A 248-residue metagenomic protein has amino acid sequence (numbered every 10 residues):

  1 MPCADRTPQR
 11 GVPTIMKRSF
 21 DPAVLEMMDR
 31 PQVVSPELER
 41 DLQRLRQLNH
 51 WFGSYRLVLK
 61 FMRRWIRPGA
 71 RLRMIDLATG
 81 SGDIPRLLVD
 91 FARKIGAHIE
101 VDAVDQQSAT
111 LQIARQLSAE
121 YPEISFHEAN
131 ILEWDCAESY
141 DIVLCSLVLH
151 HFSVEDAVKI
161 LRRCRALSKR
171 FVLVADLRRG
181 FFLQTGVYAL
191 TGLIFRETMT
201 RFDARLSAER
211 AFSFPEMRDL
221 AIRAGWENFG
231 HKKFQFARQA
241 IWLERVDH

Functional and structural regions predicted by a protein language model:
P13-Q43: N-terminal, positively charged/glycine-rich alpha-helical extensions of SAM-dependent methyltransferases
P31, S35-W65: Class I SAM-dependent methyltransferase Rossmann-like catalytic core, especially the SAM/SAH-binding loop
I75, G82-D83, L87-E133: Class I SAM-dependent methyltransferase SAM/SAH-binding core
L144: A conserved beta-strand element that flanks and buttresses the S-adenosyl-L-methionine
F152-R163: A short, conserved alpha-helix within the catalytic core of class I
S168-L177: Conserved beta-strand signature within the Rossmann-like core of class I S-adenosyl-L-methionine
L177-A224, G230: C-terminal alpha-helical "lid/dimerization" subdomain adjacent to the S-adenosyl-L-methionine
F229-H248: Core SAM-dependent methyltransferase catalytic element
